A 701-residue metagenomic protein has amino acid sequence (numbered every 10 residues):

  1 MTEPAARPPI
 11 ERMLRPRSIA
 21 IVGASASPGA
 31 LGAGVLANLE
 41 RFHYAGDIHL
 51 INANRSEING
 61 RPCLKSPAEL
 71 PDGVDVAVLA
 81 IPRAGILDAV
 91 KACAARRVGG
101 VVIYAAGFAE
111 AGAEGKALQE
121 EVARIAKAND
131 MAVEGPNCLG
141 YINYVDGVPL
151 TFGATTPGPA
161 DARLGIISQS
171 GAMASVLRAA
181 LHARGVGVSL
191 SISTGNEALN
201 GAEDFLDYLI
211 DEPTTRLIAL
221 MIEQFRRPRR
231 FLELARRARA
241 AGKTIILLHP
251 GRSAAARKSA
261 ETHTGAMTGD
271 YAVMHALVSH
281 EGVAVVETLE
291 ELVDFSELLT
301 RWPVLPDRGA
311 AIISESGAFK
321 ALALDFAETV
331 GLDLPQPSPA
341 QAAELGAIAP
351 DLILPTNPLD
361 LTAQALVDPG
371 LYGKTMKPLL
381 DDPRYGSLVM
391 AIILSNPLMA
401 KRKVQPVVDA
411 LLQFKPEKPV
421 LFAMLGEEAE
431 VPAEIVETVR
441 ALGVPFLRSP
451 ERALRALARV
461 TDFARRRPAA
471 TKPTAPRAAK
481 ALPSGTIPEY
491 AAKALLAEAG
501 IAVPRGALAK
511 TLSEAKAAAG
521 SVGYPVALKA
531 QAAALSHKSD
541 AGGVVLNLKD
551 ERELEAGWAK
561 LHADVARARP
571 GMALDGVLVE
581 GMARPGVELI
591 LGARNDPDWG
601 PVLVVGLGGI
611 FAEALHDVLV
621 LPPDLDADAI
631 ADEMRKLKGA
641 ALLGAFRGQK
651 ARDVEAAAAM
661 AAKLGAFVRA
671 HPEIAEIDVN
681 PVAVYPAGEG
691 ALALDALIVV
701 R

Functional and structural regions predicted by a protein language model:
M1-R701: Catalytic-core regions of core metabolic enzymes, especially those transforming organic acids/acyl-group intermediates
